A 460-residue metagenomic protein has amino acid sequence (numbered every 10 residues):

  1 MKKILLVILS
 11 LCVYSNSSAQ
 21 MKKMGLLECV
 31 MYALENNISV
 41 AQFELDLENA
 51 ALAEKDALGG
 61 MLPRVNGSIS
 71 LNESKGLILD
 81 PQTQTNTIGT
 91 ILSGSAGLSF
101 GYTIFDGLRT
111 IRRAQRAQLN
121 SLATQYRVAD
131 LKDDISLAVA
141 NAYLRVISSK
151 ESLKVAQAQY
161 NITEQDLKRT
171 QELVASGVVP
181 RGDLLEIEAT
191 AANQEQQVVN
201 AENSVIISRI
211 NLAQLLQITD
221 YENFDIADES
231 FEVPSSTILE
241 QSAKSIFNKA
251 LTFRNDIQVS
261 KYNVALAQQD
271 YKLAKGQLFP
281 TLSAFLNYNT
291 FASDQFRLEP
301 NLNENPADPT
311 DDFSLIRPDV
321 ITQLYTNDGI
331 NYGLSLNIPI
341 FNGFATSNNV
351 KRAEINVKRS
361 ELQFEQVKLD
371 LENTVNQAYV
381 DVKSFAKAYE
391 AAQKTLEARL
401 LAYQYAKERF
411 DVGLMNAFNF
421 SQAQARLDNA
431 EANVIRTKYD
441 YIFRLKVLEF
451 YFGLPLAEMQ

Functional and structural regions predicted by a protein language model:
M1-Y32, E202-N248, P300, T310-I316 (+1 more regions): Terminal intrinsically disordered/low-complexity segments used for targeting and assembly
A19-S70, D220, A227-A265, P339-I340 (+2 more regions): Bacterial Sec-pathway N-terminal export signals of envelope proteins
Q20-A142, L282, L286, F344-S347 (+1 more regions): Short flexible linkers and secondary-structure junctions
M21, S68-Y102, E229-I238, K272 (+2 more regions): Small/polar, glycine/serine/threonine/aspartate-rich low-complexity segments that form flexible
A41-L45, L58-G59, T90, I104-K132 (+6 more regions): Sec/SRP-type N-terminal targeting helices
L45, A57, N193-I218, E390-L454: Short segments within alpha-helical structural elements
G97-S99, Y143, F247, G333-S335 (+1 more regions): Membrane-embedded beta-strand positions in outer-membrane beta-barrel channels/transporters
D134-A250, D381, F385, R426-L427 (+1 more regions): Periplasmic alpha-helical coiled-coil/stalk elements that build and connect Gram-negative outer-membrane
